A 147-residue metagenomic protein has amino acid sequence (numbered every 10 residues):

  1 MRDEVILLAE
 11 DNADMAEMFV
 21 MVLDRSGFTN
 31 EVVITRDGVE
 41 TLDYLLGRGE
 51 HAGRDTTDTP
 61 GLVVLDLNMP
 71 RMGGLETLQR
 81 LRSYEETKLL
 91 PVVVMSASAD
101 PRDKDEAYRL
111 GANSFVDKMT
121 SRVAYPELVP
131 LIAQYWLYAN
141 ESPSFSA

Functional and structural regions predicted by a protein language model:
D3-D14, F19-D24, V63-V64: Conserved acidic segment of CheY-like receiver
V20, I34-L62: Acidic, metal-coordinating helix/loop segments flanking the phosphotransfer/catalytic sites of two-component signaling
L67-M69: Receiver (REC) domain active-site loop signature in two-component systems and cognate sites in sensor histidine kinases
R71-M72, L81: Hydrophobic residue at a beta-alpha junction that N-caps the helix immediately following a catalytic beta-strand/loop
N113: Short, glycine/charged-rich "phosphate-handling" switch motifs in NTP-dependent and phosphotransfer domains
T120-I132, E141-S146: C-terminal output helix
